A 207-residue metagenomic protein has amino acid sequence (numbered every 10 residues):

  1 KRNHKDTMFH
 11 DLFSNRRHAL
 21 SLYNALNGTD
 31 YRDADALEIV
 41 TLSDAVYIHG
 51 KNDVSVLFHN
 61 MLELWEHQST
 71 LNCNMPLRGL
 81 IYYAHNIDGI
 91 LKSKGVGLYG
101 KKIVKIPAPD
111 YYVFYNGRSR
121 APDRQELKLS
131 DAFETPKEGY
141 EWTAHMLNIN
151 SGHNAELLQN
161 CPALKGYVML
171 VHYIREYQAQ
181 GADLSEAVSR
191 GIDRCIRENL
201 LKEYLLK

Functional and structural regions predicted by a protein language model:
K1-K207: Elongated, amphipathic alpha-helical interaction scaffolds
